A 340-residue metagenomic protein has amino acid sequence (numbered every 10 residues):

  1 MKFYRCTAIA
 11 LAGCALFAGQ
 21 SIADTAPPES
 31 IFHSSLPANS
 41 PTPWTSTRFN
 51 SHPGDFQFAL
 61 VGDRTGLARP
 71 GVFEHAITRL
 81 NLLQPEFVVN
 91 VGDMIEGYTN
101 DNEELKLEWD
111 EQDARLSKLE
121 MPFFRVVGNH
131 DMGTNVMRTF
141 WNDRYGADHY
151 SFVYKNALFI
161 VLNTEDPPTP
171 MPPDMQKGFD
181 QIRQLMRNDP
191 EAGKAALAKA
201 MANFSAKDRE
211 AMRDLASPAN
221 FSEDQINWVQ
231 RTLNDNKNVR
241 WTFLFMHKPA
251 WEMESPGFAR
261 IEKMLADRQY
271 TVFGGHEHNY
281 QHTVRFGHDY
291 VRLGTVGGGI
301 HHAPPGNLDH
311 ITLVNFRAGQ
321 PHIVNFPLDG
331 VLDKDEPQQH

Functional and structural regions predicted by a protein language model:
M1-A8: Bacterial N-terminal signal peptides that target proteins for export
A8-A18: Bacterial N-terminal signal peptides
A18-T25: Boundary at the C-terminal end of the N-terminal hydrophobic targeting segment
A26-W44, R48-N50, Q57, E103-N236 (+5 more regions): Extended active-site neighborhood of metal-dependent phosphoesterases/phosphodiesterases
F49-L83, V88-N90, M94-F123: Internal alpha/beta domain cores that form substrate/cofactor-binding pockets in large enzymes and binding proteins
D63, G92-D93, G128-N129, H247 (+1 more regions): Active-site glycine-centered loops adjacent to acidic/histidine catalytic or metal-binding residues that shape
I95, L233-E252: Short acidic, glycine-rich surface-loop motifs adjacent to enzyme active sites
L244-W251, Y270-Y280: Histidine-centered catalytic micro-motifs
